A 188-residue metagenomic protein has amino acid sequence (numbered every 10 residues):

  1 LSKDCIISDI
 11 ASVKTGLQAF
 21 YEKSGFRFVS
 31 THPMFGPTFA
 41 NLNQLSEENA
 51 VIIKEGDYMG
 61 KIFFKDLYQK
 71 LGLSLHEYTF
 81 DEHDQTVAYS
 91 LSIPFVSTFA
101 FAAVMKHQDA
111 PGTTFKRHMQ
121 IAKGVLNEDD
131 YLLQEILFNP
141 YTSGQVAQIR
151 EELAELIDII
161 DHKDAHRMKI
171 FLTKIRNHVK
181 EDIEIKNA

Functional and structural regions predicted by a protein language model:
S2-C5, F26: A short helix->loop->beta-strand "cap" motif at the edges of active sites that frequently abuts
S12-L75: Rossmann-fold dinucleotide-binding core
E77-A188: An accessory alpha-helical subdomain
